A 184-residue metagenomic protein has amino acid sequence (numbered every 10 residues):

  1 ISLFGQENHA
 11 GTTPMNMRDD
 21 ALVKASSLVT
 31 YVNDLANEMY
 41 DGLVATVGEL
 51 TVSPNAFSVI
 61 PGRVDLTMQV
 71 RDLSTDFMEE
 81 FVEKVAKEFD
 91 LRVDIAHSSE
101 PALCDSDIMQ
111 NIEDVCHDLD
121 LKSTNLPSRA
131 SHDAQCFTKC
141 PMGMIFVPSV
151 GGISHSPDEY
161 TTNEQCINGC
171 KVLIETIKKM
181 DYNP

Functional and structural regions predicted by a protein language model:
I1-S74: Midchain, well-structured core segments that form catalytic/ion-binding scaffolds
L3-A10, L119, G151-P157: Glycine/charged-rich beta-loop-alpha catalytic/anionic-binding loops adjacent to active sites
T12, D34-V47, D90-I95, L121-P127 (+1 more regions): Flexible, glycine/charged-enriched surface loops at secondary-structure junctions
K24-M39, K84-F89, N111-L119, C136 (+1 more regions): Generic non-transmembrane alpha-helical segments
G42, R63-D65, E88, H132 (+1 more regions): Active-site lining segments that contact anionic ligands and/or coordinate catalytic metals
T46-N55, L66-L73, L91-M109, R129: A short beta-alpha structural unit
T75-F81: Short, conserved charged micro-motifs
S123-E175, M180: Zn-dependent metallopeptidase/amidohydrolase metal-coordination segment
